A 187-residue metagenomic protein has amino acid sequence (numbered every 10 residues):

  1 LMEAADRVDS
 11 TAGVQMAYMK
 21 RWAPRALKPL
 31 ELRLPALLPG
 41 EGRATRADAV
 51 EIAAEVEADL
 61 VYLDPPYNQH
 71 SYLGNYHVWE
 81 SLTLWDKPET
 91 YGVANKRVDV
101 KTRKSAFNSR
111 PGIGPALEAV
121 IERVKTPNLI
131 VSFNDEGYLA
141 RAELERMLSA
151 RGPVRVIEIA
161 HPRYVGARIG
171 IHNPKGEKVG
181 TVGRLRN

Functional and structural regions predicted by a protein language model:
L1-Y76, K87-R103: SAM-dependent nucleic-acid methyltransferase catalytic core
T45, I130, R155-I157: Hydrophobic/aromatic beta-strand patches that form the interior of the parallel beta-sheet core in alpha/beta enzyme
D59, N75-V78, L144-R146, I171: Short, glycine/charged-enriched secondary-structure capping and boundary segments
S71-E80, G112-L117: A short, conserved alpha-helix within the catalytic core of class I
T83-K87, I169: Long, charge-dense
D86-A94, P127-N134: Conserved beta-strand signature within the Rossmann-like core of class I S-adenosyl-L-methionine
S105-G152: Conserved Class I SAM-dependent methyltransferase catalytic core
L139-N187: C-terminal catalytic and target-recognition region of SAM-dependent MTase-like enzymes, primarily methyltransferases
